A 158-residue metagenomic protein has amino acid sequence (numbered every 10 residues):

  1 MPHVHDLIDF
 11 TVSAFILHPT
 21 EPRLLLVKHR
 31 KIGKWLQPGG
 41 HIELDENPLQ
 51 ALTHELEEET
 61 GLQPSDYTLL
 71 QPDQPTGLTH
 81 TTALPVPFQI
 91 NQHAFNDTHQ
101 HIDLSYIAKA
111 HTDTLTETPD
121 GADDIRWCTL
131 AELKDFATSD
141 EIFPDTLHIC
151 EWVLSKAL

Functional and structural regions predicted by a protein language model:
M1-T20, T81-P85: Acidic, metal-coordinating catalytic segment for phosphate/diphosphate chemistry, firing primarily on the Nudix
H5, R30, Q37, T79 (+3 more regions): Residue-level signal for pocket-adjacent positions within structured domains
L17-P19, K28, K109: A generic structural motif
P22-S65, L70-Q74: Conserved Nudix-box catalytic region and its N-terminal flanking loop in Nudix hydrolases and closely related
G33-W35, H99-L158: Nudix hydrolase/Nudix homology domain
L62-T112: Active-site segment of metal-dependent pyrophosphate-handling enzymes, primarily the Nudix hydrolase catalytic core
